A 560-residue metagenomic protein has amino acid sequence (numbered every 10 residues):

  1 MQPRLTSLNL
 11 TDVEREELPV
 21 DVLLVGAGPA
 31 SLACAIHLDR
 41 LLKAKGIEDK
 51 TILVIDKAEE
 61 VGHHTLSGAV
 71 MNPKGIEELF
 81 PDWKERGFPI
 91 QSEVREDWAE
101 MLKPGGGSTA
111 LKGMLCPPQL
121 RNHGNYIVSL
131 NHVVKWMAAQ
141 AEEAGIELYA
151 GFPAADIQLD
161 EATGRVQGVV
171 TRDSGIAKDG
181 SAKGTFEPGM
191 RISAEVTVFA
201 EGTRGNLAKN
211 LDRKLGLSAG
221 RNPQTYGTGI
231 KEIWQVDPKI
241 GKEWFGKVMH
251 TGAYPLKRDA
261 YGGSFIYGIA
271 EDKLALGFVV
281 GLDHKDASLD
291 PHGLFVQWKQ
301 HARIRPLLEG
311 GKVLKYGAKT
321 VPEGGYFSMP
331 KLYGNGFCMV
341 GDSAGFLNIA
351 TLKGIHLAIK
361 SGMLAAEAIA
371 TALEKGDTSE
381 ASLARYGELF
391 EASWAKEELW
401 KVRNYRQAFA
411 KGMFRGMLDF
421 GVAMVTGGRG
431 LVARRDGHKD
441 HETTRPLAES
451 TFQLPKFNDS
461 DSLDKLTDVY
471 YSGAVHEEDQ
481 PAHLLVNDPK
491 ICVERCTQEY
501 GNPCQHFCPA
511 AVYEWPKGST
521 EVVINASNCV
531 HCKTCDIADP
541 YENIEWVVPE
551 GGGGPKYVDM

Functional and structural regions predicted by a protein language model:
M1-L23, H37-L53, I176, S472-Q480 (+3 more regions): Extreme N-terminal leader/targeting segments of oxidoreductases
A27-G28, L130: Glycine-rich Rossmann-fold phosphate-binding loop(s) that bind the pyrophosphate of adenine dinucleotide cofactors
S31: N-terminal Rossmann-fold NAD(P) dinucleotide-binding loop
H37, L41, D49, I55-G106: N-terminal FAD cofactor-binding segment of flavoenzymes
I47-E48, N131, K135-W136, Q140-P306 (+2 more regions): Predominantly flavin-linked oxidoreductase catalytic cores and closely associated redox partners
H63, G345-T351, M363, E367-M413 (+3 more regions): Active-site-proximal substrate-binding core of FAD-dependent oxidoreductases
A318-I349, D468-P481, I491-F507, E514: FAD-binding beta-loop-beta segment adjacent to the flavin cofactor pocket
Q498-V523, S527, T534-V558: Iron-sulfur cluster-binding cysteine motifs and their immediate structural context in ferredoxin-like electron-transfer
